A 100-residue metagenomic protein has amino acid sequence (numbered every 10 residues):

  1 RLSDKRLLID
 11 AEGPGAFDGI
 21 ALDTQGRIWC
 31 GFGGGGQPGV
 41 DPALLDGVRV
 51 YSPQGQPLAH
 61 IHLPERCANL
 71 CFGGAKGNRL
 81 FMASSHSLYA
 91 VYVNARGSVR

Functional and structural regions predicted by a protein language model:
R1, Y92-R100: Short loop/turn segments immediately following beta-strands, especially the blade-tip and inter-blade linker loops
R1-E12, V48-L63: Blade-edge beta-strand/turn elements of extracellular beta-propeller and related beta-sheet repeat scaffolds
R6, A11-F32, P64-R79, S85: Beta-rich, blade/repeat-based domains predominating in secreted/periplasmic proteins but also intracellular
G35-P38, S87-Y89: Short glycine/acidic-enriched loop and turn motifs that connect beta-strands
Q37-L45: Short, solvent-exposed loop/turn segments at conserved positions within beta-propeller repeat blades
A43, A83-S84: Structural signature of WD-repeat beta-propellers
D46-R49, S87: A short loop-to-beta-strand structural motif that recurs across blades of beta-propeller domains
V50-Y51, V91-V93: Hydrophobic/aromatic beta-strand positions that recur at structurally equivalent sites within the blades
